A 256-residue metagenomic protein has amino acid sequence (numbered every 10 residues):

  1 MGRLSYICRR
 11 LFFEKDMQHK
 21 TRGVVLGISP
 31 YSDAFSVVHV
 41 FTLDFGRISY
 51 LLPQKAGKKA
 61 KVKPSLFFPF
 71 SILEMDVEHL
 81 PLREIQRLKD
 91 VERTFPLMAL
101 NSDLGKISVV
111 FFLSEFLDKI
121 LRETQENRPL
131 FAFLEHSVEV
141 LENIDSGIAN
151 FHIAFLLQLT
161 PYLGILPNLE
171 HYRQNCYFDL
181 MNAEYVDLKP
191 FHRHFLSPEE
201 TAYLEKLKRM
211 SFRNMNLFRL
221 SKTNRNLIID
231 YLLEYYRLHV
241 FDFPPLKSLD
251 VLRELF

Functional and structural regions predicted by a protein language model:
Y6, F13-V37, F41-F256: Non-catalytic alpha-helical scaffolds and adjoining flexible linkers that form interface surfaces for assembly
